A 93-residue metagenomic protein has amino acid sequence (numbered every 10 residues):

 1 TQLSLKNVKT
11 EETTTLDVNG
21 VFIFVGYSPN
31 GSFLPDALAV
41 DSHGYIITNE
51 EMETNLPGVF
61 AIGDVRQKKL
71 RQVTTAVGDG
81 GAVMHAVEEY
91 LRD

Functional and structural regions predicted by a protein language model:
T1-T15: Conserved beta-strand-loop-beta-strand element in the redox core of flavoprotein oxidoreductases
D17, I23-R71, T75, D79-A82 (+1 more regions): FAD-site-proximal beta/loop scaffold in flavoenzymes
V87-D93: A short, charged, Gly/Pro-tolerant segment at domain boundaries
